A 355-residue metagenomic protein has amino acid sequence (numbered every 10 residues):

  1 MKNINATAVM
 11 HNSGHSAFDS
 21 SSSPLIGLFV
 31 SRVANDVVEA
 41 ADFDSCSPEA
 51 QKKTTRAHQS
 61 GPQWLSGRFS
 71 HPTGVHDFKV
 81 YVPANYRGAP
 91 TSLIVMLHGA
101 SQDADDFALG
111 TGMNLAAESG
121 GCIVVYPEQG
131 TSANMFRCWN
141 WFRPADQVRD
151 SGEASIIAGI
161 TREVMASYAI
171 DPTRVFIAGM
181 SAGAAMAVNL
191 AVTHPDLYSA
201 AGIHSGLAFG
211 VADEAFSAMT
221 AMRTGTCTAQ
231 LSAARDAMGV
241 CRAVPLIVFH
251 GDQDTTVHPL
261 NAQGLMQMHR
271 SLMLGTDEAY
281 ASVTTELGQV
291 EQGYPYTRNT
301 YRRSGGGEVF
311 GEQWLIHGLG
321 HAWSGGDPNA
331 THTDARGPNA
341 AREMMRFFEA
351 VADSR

Functional and structural regions predicted by a protein language model:
M1-L93, D105-T111, A178, A182 (+8 more regions): A domain-start/cap signature at the N-terminus of enzymes
K2-H15, S20, W64, F69-V82 (+6 more regions): Serine-hydrolase catalytic machinery in alpha/beta-hydrolase-like enzymes
S151-A158, L260-Q267, P338-R342: A structural signal for well-ordered alpha-helical segments within the folded catalytic domains of diverse enzymes
G202-H204: A short, hydrophobic beta-strand element of the alpha/beta-hydrolase
V248-H250, D254: Short beta-strand/loop motif that positions the catalytic acidic residue of the alpha/beta-hydrolase fold
T256-N261, S324: Conserved alpha/beta-hydrolase "acid-adjacent" motif
Q313-G326: Active-site-adjacent mobile loop/cap segments within catalytic or ligand-binding domains
D327-R346: Catalytic loop of the DD-peptidase/beta-lactamase superfamily, centered on the K-T-G motif and neighboring
